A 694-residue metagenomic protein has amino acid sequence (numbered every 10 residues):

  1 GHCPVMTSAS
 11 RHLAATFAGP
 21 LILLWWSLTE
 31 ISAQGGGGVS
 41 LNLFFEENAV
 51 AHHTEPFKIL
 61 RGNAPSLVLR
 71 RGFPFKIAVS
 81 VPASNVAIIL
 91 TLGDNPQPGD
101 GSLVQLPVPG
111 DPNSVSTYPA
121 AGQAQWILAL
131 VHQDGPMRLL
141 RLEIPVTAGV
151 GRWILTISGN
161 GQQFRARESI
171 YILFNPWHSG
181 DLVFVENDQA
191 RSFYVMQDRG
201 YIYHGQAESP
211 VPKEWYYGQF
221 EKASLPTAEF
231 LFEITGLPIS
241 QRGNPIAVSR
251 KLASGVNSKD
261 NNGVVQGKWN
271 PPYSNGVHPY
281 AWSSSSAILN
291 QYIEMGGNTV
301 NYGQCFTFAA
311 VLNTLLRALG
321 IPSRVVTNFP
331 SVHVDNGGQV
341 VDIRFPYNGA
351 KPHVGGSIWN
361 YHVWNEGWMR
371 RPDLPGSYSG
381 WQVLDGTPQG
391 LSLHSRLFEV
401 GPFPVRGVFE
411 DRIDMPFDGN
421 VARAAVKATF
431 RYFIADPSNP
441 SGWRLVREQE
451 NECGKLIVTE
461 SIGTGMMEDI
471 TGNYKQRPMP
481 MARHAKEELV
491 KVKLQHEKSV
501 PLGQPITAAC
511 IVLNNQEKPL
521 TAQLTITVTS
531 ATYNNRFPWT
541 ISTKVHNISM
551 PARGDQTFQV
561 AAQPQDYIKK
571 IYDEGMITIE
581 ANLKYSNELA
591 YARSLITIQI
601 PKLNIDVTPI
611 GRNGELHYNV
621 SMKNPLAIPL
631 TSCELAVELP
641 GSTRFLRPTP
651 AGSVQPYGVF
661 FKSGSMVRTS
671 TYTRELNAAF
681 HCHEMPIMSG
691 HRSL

Functional and structural regions predicted by a protein language model:
L21-V50: N-terminal signal peptide
V50-D94, M137-R141, L489, S499-V512 (+3 more regions): Contiguous beta-strand segments within globular domains
A83-A87, L92-H204: Extended acidic/polar, glycine-enriched regions that form or flank non-catalytic beta-rich accessory modules
P145-I154, D566-T578, T669-N677: Short glycine/proline/serine/threonine-rich loop/turn segments at secondary-structure transition edges
L182-R324, V334: Secondary-structure boundary elements
S285-P416: Hydrophobic/aromatic-rich core segments of domains that either
I511-K518, M622-L626: Asparagine-centered strand-capping/turn motif at beta-strand->loop junctions
F537-K569, T643-S670, H681-C682: Intrinsically disordered, low-complexity Pro/Gly/Ser/Thr-rich segments with frequent PxxP/GP/PP motifs and embedded
